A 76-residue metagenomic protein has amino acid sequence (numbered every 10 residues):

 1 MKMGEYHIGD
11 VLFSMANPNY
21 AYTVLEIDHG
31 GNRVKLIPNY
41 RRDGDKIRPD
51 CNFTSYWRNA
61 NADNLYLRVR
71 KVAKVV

Functional and structural regions predicted by a protein language model:
P18-F53: Basic/aromatic-rich interaction segments and small domains that mediate binding to polyanionic partners
R41-V76: Intrinsically disordered, low-complexity, charged/polar segments
